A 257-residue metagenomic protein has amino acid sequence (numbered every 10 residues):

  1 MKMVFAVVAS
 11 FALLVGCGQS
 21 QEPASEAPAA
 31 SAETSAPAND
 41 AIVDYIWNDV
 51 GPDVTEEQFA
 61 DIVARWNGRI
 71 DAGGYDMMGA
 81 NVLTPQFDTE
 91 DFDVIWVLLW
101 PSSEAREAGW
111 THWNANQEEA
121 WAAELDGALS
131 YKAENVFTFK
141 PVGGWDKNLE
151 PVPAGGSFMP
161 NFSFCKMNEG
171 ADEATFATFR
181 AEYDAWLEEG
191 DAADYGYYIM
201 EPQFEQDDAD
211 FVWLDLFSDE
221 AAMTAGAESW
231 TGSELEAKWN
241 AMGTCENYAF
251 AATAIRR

Functional and structural regions predicted by a protein language model:
M1-V4: Positively charged n-region of N-terminal signal peptides that target proteins for export
A6-L14: Bacterial N-terminal signal peptides
C17-R257: Short S/T/G/P-rich N-terminal loop/turn motif that feeds into the first structured element of a domain
